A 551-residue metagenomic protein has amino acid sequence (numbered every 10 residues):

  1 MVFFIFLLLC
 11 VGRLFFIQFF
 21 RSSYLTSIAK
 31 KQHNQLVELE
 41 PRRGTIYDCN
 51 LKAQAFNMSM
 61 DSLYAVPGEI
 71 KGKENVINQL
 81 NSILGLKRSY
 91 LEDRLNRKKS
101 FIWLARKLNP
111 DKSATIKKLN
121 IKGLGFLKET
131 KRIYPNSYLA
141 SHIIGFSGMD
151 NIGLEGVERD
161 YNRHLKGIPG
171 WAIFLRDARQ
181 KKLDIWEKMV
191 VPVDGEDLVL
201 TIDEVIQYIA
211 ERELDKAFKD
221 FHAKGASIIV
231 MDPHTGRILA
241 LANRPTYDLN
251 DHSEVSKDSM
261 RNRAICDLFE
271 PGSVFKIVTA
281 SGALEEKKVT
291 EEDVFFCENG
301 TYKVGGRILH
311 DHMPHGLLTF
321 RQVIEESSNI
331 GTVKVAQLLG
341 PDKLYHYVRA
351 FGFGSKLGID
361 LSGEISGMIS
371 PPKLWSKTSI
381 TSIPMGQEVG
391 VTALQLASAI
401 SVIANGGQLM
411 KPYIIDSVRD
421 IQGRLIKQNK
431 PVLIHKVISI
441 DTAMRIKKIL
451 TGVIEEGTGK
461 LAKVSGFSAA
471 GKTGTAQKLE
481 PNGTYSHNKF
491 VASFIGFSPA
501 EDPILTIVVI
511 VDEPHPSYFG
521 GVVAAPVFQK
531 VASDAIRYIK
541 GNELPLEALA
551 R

Functional and structural regions predicted by a protein language model:
M1-H252, L268, D342-G354, G363 (+4 more regions): Periplasmic/cell-envelope proteins involved in peptidoglycan metabolism and beta-lactam response
A53-A55, R176-E187, I228-S273, V278-E513 (+3 more regions): Beta-lactam-recognizing serine transpeptidase/beta-lactamase-like catalytic domain environment
